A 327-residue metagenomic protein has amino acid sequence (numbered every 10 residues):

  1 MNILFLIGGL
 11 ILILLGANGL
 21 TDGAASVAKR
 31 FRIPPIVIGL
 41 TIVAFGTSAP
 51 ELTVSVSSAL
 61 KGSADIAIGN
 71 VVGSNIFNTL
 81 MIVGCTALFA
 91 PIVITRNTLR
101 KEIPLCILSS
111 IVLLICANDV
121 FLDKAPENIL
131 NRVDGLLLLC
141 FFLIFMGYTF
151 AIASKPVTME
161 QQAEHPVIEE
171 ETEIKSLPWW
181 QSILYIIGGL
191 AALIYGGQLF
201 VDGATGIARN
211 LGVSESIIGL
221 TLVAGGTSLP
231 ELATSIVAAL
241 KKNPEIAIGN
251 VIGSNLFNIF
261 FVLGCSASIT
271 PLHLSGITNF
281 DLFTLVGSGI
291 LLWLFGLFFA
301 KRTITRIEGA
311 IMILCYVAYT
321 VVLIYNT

Functional and structural regions predicted by a protein language model:
M1-T327: Hydrophobic alpha-helical segments, chiefly the membrane-spanning helices and signal/signal-anchor peptides
